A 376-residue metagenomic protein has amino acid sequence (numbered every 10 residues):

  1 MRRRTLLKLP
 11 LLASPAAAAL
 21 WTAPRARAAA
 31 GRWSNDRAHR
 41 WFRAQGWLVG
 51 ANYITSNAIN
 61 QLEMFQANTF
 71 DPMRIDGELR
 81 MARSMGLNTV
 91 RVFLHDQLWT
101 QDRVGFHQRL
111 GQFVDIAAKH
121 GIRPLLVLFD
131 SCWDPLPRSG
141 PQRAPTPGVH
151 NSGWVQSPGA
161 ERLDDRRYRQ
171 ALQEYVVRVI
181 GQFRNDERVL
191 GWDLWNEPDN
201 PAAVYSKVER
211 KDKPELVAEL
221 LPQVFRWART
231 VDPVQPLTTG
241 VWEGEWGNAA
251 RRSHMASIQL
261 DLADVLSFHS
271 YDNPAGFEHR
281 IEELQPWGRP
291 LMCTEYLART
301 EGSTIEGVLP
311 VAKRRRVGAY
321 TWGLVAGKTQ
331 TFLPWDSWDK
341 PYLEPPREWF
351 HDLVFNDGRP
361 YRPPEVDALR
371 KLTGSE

Functional and structural regions predicted by a protein language model:
T5-P24: N-terminal export signals
A26-A28: Boundary at the C-terminal end of the N-terminal hydrophobic targeting segment
G31-A263, H269, P274-G276, W287 (+7 more regions): Active-site mouth of glycoside hydrolases
M292, Y320: Conserved Rossmann-like nucleotide-binding pocket used by diverse enzymes that bind dinucleotide cofactors
P363-E376: Carbohydrate-binding surfaces of carbohydrate-active enzymes
